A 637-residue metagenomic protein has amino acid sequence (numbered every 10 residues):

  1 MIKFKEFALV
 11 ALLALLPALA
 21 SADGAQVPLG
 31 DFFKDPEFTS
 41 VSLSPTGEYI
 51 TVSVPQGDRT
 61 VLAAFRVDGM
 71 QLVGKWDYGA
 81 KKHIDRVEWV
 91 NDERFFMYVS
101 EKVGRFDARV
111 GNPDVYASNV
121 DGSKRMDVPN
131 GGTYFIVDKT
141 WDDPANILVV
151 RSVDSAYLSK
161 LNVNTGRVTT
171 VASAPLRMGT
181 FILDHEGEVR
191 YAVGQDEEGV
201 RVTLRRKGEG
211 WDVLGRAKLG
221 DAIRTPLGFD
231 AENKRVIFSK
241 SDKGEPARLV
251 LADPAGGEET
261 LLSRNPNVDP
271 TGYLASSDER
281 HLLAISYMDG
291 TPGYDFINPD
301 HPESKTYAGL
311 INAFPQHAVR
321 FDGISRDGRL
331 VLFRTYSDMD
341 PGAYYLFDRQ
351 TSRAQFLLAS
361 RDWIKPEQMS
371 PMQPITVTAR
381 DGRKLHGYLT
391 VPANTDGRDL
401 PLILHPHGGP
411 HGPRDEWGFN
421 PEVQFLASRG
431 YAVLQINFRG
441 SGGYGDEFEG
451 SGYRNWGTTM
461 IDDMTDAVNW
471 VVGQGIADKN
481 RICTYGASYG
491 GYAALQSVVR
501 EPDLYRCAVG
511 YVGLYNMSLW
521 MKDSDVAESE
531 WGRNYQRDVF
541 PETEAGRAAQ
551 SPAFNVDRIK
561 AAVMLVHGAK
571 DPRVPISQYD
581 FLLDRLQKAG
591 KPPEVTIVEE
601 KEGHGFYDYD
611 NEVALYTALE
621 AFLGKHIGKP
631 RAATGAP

Functional and structural regions predicted by a protein language model:
M1-A8: Bacterial N-terminal signal peptides that target proteins for export
A8-A18: Bacterial N-terminal signal peptides
G30-T60: Beta-strand-rich domains and repeat architectures in extracellular enzymes and scaffolds, especially beta-propellers
P36, D58, K82, S100-K102 (+4 more regions): Peripheral, non-catalytic segments that deliver or gate enzyme domains
S53-G74: Beta-propeller domains
Q71-R105: Blade-loop segments of beta-propeller domains
I364-N480, A487-S488, K522, V526-E530: Cap/lid segment of the alpha/beta-hydrolase catalytic domain
F438-P637: Active-site-proximal cap/loop segments of hydrolase catalytic domains
